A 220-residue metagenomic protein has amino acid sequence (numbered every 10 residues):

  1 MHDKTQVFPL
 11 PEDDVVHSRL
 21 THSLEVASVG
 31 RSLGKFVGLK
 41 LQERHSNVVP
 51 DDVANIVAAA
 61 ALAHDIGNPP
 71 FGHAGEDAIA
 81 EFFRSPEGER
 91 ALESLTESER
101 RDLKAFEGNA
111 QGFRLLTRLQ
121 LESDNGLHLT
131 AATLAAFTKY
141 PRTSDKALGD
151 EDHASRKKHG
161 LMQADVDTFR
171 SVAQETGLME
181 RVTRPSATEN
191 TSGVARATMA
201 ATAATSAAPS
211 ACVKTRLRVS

Functional and structural regions predicted by a protein language model:
M1-D3, D13, L24-V29, L33-A59 (+3 more regions): Sequence-structural signature of the catalytic-core scaffold of metal-dependent phosphohydrolases that act on
Q6-H17: Asp/Glu-centered strand-loop micro-motifs enriched in Gly/Pro and often flanked by an aromatic residue
T188-V219: N-terminal, intrinsically disordered, basic low-complexity segments enriched in Arg/Pro/Ser/Thr
